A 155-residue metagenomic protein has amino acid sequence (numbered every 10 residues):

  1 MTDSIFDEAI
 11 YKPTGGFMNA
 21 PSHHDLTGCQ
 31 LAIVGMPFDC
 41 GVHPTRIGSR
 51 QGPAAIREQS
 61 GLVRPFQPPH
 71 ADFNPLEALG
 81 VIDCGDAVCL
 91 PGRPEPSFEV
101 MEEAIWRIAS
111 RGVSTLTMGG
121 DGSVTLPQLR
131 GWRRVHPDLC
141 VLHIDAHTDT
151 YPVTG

Functional and structural regions predicted by a protein language model:
T2-G155: Conserved alpha-helical scaffold segments that buttress catalytic/binding sites
